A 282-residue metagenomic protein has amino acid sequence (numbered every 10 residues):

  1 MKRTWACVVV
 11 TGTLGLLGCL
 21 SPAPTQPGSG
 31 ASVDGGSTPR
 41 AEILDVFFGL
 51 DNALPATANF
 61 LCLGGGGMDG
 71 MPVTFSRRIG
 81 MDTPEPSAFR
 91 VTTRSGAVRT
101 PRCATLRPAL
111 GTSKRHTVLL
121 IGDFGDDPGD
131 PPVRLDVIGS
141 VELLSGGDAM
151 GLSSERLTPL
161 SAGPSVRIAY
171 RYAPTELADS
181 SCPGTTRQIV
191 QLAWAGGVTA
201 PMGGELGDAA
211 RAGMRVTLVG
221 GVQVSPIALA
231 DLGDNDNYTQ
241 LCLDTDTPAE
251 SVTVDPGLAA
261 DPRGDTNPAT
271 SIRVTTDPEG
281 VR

Functional and structural regions predicted by a protein language model:
M1-V9: Bacterial N-terminal signal peptides that target proteins for export
L16-G18: C-terminal motif of bacterial Sec signal peptides marking the signal peptidase cleavage site
L20-R282: Non-catalytic beta-sheet/beta-sandwich ligand-binding modules that flank or precede catalytic cores
